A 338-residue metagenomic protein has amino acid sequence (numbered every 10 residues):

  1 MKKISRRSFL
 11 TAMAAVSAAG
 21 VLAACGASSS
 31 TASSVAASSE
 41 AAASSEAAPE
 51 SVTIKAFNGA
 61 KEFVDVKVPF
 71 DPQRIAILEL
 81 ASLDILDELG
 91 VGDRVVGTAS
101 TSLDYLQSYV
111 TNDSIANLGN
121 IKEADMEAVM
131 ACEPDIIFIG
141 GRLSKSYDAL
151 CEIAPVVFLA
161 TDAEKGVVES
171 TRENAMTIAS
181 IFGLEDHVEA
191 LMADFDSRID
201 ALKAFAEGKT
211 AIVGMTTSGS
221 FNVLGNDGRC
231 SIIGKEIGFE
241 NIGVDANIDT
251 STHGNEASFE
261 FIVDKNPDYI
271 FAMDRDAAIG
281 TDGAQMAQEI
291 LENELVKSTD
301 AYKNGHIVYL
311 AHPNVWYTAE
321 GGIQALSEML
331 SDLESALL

Functional and structural regions predicted by a protein language model:
K2-A15, G26-A81, D186-G214, D274-A284 (+2 more regions): Bacterial Sec-exported substrate-binding components of ABC uptake systems
N58-F63, L118-M126, D249-A257: Short helix-initiation/N-cap motifs at beta->coil->alpha
R74, S180, D268-L338: Structured C-terminal subdomain patch of bacterial secreted/periplasmic proteins
R74-A128: A short, structured surface patch at a secondary-structure boundary
E133-F138, N266-I270: Proline-aspartate-enriched helix->loop->beta-strand connector
S146-S218, H306, V315-L338: Extracytoplasmic substrate-binding proteins
G225-H253: Alpha-helical, coiled-coil/dimerization segments enriched in small aliphatic residues
